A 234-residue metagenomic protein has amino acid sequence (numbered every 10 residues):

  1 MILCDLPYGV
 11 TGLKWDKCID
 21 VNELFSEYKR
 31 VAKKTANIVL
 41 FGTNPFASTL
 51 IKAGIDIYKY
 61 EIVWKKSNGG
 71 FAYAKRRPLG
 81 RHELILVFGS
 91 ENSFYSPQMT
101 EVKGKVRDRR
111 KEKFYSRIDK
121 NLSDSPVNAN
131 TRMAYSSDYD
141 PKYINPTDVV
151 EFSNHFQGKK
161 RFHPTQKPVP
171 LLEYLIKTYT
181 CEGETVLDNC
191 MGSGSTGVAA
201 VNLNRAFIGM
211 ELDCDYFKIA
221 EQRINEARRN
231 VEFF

Functional and structural regions predicted by a protein language model:
M1-G209, D215-K218: Core catalytic lobe of class I
Q222-F234: S-adenosyl-L-methionine
